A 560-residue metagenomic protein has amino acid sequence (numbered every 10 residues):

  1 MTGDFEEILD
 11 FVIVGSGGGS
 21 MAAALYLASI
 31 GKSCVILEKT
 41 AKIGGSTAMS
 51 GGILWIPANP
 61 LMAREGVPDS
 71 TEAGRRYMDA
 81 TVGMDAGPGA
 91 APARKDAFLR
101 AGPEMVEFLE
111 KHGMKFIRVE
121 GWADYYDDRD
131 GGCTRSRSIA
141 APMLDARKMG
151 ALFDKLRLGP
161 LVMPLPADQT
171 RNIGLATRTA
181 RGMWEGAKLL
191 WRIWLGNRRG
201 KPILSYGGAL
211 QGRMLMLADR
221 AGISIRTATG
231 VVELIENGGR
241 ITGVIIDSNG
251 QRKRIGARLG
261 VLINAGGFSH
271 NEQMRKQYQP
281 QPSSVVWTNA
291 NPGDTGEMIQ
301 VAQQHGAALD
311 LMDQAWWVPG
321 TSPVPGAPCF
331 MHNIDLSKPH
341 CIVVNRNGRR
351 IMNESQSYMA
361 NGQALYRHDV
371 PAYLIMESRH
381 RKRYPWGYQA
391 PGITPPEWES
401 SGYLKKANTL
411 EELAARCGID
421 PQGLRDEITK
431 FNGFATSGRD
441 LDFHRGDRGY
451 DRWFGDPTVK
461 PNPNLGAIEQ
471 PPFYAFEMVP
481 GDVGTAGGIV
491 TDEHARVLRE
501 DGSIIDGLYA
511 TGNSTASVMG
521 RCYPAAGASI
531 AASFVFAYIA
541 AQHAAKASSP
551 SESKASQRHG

Functional and structural regions predicted by a protein language model:
M1-F11, S29, G208, G212 (+3 more regions): Extreme N-terminal leader/targeting segments of oxidoreductases
F11-I36, A545: N-terminal Rossmann-like FAD-binding beta1-loop-alpha1 element of flavoenzymes
K39-S224, V343, R350, R379-R381 (+3 more regions): Conserved N-terminal/central alpha/beta ligand/cofactor-binding core
P142-W184, I299-V301, A308-G423: An anion/pyrophosphate-binding glycine-rich loop and adjacent beta-alpha core in soluble alpha-beta enzymes
R192-R258, H305: Helical element adjacent to the flavin cofactor pocket in flavoenzyme catalytic cores
K201-G208, R220, S248-P325, I530 (+2 more regions): Glycine-rich loop(s) and the adjacent beta-strand/alpha-helix scaffold that form part
E233, N237-R240, G423-V518, C522: A glycine-rich dinucleotide-binding beta-alpha-beta segment and adjacent secondary-structure elements that constitute
D369-P472, H543, A547, R558-H559: Helix-rich C-terminal "cap"/substrate-channel and partner-interaction subdomain that packs against the flavin-binding
